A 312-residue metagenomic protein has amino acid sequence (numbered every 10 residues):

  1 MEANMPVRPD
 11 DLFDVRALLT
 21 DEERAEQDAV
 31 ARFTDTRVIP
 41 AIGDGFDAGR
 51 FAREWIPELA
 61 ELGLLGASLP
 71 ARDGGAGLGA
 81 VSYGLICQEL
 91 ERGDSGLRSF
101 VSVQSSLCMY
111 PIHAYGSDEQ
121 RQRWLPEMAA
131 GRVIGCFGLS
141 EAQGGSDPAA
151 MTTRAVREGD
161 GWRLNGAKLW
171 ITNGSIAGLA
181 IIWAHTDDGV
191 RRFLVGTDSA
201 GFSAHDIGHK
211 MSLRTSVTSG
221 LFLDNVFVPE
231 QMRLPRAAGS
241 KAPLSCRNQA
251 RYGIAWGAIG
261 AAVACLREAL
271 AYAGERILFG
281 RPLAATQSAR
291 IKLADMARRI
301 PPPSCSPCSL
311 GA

Functional and structural regions predicted by a protein language model:
M1-E22, A155: Intrinsic disorder at enzyme termini
V15-L19, A204-P302: Glycine-rich beta->alpha junctions and the first turn(s) of the following alpha-helix
E23, T34, G63, P70 (+10 more regions): Buried hydrophobic positions in well-ordered alpha/beta secondary-structure cores of metabolic enzymes
E61-R132, T172-L179: Internal helix-loop-helix
G131-L139: A short, Trp-centered hydrophobic/proline-enriched beta-strand micro-motif
G145, L169-S175, Q249-G253: Glycine-rich phosphate/pyrophosphate-binding beta-alpha loops
D147-N165: Cytochrome P450 C-terminal beta-domain/meander region
N165-H205: A short core secondary-structure module
